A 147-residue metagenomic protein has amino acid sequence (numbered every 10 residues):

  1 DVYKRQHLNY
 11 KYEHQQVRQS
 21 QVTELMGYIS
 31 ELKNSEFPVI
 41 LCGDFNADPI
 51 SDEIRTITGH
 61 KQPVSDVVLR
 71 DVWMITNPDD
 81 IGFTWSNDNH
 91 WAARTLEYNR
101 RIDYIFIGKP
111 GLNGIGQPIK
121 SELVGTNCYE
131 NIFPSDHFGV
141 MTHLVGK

Functional and structural regions predicted by a protein language model:
D1-Y3: Short, small-residue-biased leader/transition segments that mark boundaries at the very start of proteins
Q6, C42-D44: Active-site flanking residues adjacent to catalytic metal/cofactor-binding acidic residues
H7-R18: Surface-exposed cleft-lining segments at the edges of enzyme active sites
Y10-K11, F45-D48: Short, catalytically relevant binding-site loops at active-site mouths
R18-Q21, L25, E53: Stable alpha-helical elements in mature extracytoplasmic
G27-V39, A47-K147: Metal-dependent phosphoester-hydrolase catalytic domains
